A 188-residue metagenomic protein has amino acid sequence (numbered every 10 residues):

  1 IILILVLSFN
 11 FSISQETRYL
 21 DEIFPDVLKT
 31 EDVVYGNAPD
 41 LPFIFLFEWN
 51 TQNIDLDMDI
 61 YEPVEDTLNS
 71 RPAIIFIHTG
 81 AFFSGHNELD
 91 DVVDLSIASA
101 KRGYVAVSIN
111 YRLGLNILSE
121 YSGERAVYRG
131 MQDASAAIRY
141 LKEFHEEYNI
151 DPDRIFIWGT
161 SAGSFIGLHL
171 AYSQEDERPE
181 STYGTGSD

Functional and structural regions predicted by a protein language model:
I1-R18: Bacterial Sec-dependent N-terminal signal peptides
Q15-N69: N-terminal cap/lid segment of alpha/beta-hydrolase-fold proteins
I44-F45, S70-R71, S84-L89, L118-E120 (+1 more regions): Short, solvent-exposed loop/turn and secondary-structure capping segments
N69-A81: Short beta-strand element of the alpha/beta-hydrolase
A81, L113-L115: Alpha/beta-hydrolase active-site loop signature
A81-S84, A106, Y140: Serine-hydrolase catalytic-loop signature spanning alpha/beta hydrolases and amidase-signature enzymes
E88-I109: Short amphipathic alpha-helix adjacent to the substrate-entry channel of hydrolases
A136-D188: Primarily recognizes the serine-hydrolase "nucleophile elbow" in alpha/beta-hydrolase and SGNH/GDSL folds
